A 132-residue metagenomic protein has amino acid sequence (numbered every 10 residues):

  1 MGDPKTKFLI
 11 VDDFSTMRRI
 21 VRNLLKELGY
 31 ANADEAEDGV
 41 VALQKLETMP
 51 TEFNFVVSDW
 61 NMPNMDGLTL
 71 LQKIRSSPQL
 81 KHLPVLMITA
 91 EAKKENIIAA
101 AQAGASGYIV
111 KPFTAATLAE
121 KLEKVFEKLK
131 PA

Functional and structural regions predicted by a protein language model:
S15-D34: Two-component/phosphorelay signaling modules centered on CheY-like receiver
E35-F55: Acidic, metal-coordinating helix/loop segments flanking the phosphotransfer/catalytic sites of two-component signaling
T51-N54, Q79-P84: His-Asp phosphorelay/catalytic-motif detector in bacterial-type signaling
D59, T89: Active-site residues of response regulator receiver
M62: Receiver (REC) domain active-site loop signature in two-component systems and cognate sites in sensor histidine kinases
F113-L122: C-terminal output helix
